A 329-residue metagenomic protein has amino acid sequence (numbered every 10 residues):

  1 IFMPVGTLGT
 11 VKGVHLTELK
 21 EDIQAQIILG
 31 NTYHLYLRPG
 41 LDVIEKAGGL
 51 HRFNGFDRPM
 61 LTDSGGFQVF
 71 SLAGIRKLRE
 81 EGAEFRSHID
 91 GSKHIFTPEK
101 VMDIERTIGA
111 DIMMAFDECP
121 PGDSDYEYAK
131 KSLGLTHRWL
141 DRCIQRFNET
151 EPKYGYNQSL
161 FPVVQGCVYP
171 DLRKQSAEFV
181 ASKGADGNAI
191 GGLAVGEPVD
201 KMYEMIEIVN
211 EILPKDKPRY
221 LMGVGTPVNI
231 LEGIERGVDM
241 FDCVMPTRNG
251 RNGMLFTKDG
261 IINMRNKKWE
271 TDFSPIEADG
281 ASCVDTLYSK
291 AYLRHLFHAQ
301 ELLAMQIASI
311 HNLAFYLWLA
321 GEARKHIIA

Functional and structural regions predicted by a protein language model:
I1-K153, K267-E270: Non-catalytic, usually N-terminal nucleic-acid engagement modules in DNA/RNA processing proteins
P4, D117-D123, E277-A329: C-terminal extensions of enzymes
I28, D63, E105, P162 (+3 more regions): Conserved, mostly hydrophobic/aromatic
G40-A47, G250-N263, L317-A320: C-terminal helical cap(s) of enzyme catalytic domains, especially alpha/beta-barrels
V101, S132, T136-W139, C143 (+5 more regions): Alpha-helical packing segments of well-folded alpha/beta enzyme cores
G109, L140, I144-F147, E151 (+4 more regions): Structural signal for hydrophobic packing residues in well-ordered secondary-structure cores of soluble enzyme domains
Y126-H137, Q145, D171-K183, H298 (+2 more regions): Short, electropositive alpha-helical surface patch
G134, R146, T150, Q158-I276: Glycine-rich phosphate/ribose-binding loops and adjacent secondary-structure elements that form binding surfaces
